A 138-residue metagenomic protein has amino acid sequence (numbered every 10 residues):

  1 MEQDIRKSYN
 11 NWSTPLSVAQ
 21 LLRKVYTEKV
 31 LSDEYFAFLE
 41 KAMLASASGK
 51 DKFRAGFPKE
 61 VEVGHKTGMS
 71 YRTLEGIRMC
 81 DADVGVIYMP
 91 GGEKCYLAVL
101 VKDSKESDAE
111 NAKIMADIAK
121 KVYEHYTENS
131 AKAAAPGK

Functional and structural regions predicted by a protein language model:
M1-G137: Penicillin-recognizing serine hydrolase domain
